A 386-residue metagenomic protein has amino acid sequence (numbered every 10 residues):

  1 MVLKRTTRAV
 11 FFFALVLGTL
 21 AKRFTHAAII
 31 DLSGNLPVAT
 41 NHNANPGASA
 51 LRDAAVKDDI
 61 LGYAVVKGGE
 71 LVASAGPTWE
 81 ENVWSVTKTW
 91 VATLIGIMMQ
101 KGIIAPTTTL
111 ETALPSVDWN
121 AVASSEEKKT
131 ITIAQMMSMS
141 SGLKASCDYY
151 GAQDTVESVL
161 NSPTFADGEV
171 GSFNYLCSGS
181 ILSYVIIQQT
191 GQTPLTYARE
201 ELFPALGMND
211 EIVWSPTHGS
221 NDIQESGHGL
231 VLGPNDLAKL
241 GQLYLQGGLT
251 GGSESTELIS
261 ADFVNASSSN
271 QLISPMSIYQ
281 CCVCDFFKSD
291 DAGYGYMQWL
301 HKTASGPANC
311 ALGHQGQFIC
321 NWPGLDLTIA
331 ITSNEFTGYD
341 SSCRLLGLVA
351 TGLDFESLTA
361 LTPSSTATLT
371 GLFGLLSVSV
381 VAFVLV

Functional and structural regions predicted by a protein language model:
L32-S49, D53, K57, N82-V83 (+2 more regions): Active-site-proximal loop and beta-strand segments within enzyme catalytic domains
G47-T78, I319-C320, D326-A330: A short, well-structured edge-of-sheet supersecondary motif
G69, W84-I104, M136, S172-L202 (+2 more regions): Alpha-helical scaffold elements that line and support the substrate/ligand-binding pocket of soluble hydrolases
K101-S141, T190-G227, L232: Active-site helix/loop module of the DD-peptidase/beta-lactamase fold, centered on the serine-lysine SxxK catalytic
S140-S141, C147-H218: Active-site cradle of extracellular carbohydrate-active enzymes
N209-D210, S215, S269-I329: Active-site Gly/Thr loop motif
A308-L361: Structured C-terminal helix/loop/strand segments within mature extracytoplasmic catalytic/sensor domains
S364-V386: Cleavable C-terminal sorting propeptides in eukaryotic secreted/cell-surface proteins
